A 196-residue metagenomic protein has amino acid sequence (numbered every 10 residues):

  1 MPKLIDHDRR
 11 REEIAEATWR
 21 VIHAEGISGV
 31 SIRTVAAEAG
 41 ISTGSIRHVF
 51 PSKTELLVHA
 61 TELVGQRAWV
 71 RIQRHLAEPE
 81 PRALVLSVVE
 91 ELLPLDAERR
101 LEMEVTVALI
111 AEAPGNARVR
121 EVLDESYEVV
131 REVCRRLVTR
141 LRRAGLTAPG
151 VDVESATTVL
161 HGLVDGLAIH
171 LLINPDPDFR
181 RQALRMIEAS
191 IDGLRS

Functional and structural regions predicted by a protein language model:
H7-T18, V35, A60-V64, A68 (+1 more regions): Generic hydrophobic, amphipathic alpha-helix propensity
E13, A17-H59: Helix-turn-helix
V21-A24, E38, V49, R67 (+3 more regions): Residue cluster at the C-terminal edge of the helix-turn-helix DNA-binding motif
G26, E112-A117: Short loop-to-helix capping motifs
E55-L56, V88-L95, E121-E128: A ubiquitous short alpha-helical element
H59-E62, V70-M103, V153-L160: Hydrophobic alpha-helical connector segments
R74, E98-V107, A117-R143, S155 (+1 more regions): Amphipathic alpha-helical packing segments from all-alpha helical-bundle domains
A83, R118-D124, R142-L194: Hydrophobic/aromatic-rich alpha-helical bundle segments in the mid-to-C-terminal region
